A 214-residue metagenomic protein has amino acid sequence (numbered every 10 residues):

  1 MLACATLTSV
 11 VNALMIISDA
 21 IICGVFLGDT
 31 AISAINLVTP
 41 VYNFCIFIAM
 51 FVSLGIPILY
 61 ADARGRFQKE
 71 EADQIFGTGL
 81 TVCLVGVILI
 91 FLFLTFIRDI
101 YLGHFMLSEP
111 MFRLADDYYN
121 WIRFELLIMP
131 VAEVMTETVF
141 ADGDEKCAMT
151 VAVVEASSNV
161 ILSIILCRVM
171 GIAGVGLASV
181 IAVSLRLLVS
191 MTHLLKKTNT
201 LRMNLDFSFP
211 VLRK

Functional and structural regions predicted by a protein language model:
M1-L14, S18, V41-I48, F124 (+1 more regions): Residue-level signal for short hydrophobic patches within transmembrane helices of multi-pass membrane transporters
M1-T6, Y60-E125, I165-K214: Short alpha-helical transmembrane segments in multi-pass integral membrane proteins
L14-S33, L102-E109, I165-M170: Helix-terminus/linker motif at the lipid-water interface of multi-pass membrane proteins
D19, I56, I97-R98, M135 (+2 more regions): Hydrophobic/aromatic residues in alpha-helical transmembrane segments
C23-N43, P110-L114, A173, L177 (+1 more regions): Interfacial/gating helices of multi-pass transporter permease domains
I32-F91, M129-A148: Small-residue-rich hydrophobic transmembrane alpha-helices
F44-F47, N159-S163, L187-M191: Hydrophobic transmembrane alpha-helices of multi-pass small-molecule transporters
T138-I165, G176: Alpha-helical transmembrane segments of multi-pass membrane transporters/permeases
